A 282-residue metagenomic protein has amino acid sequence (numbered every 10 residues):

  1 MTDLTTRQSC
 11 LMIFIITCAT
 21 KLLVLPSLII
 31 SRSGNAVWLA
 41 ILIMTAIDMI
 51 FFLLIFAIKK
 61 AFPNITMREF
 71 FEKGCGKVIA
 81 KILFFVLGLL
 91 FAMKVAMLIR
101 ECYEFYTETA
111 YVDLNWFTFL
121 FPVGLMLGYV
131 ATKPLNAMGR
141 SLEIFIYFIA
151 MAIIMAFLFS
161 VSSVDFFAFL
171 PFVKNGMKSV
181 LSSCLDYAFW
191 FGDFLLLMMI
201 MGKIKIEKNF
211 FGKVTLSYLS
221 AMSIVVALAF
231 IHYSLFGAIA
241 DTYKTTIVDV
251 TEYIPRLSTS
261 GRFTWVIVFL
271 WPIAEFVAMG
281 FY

Functional and structural regions predicted by a protein language model:
M1-L4: Short, Lys/Arg-rich, polar N-terminal cytosolic tail immediately upstream of the first transmembrane signal-anchor
R7-V24, A40, M44, L87-F91 (+5 more regions): Hydrophobic, membrane-embedded alpha-helices of multi-pass small-molecule transporters
L22-W116: Membrane helical hairpin/interfacial module
S31, E101-T107, V123-F145, K203-E207: Membrane-water interface regions at transmembrane-helix termini and the short interhelical loops of multi-pass membrane
G74-V86, F145-S160, S220-A227: Small-residue-rich segments of transmembrane alpha-helices in multi-pass membrane proteins, especially helix faces
A92-V95, I99, A131, F148-V173 (+1 more regions): Hydrophobic alpha-helical segments and their helix-loop junctions in multi-pass secondary transporters
L142-I149, G212-L216: Cytoplasmic-side transmembrane-helix entry/capping segments in multi-pass membrane proteins
L235-T264: Membrane-interface interhelical connector segments
